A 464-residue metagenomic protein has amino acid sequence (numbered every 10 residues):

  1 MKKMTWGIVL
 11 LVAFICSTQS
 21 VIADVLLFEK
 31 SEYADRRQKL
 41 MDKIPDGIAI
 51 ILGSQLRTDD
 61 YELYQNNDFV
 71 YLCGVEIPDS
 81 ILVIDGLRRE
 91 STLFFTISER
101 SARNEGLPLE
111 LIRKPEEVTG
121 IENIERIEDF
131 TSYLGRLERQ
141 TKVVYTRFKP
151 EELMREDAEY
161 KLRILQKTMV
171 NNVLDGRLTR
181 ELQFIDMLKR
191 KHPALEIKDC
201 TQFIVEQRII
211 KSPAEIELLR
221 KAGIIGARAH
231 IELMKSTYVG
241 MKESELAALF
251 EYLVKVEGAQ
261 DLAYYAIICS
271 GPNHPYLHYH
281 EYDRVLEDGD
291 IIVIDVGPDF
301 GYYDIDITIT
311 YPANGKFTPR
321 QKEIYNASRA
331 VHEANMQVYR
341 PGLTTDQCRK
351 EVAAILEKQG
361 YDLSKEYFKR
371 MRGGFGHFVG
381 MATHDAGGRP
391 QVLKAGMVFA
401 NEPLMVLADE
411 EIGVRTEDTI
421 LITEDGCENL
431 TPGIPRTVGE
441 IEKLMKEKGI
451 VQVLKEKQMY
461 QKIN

Functional and structural regions predicted by a protein language model:
M1-I8: Bacterial N-terminal signal peptides that target proteins for export
K2, V21-N464: Active-site neighborhoods and metal-handling regions in enzymes and metal-associated proteins
I8-S17: Bacterial N-terminal signal peptides
